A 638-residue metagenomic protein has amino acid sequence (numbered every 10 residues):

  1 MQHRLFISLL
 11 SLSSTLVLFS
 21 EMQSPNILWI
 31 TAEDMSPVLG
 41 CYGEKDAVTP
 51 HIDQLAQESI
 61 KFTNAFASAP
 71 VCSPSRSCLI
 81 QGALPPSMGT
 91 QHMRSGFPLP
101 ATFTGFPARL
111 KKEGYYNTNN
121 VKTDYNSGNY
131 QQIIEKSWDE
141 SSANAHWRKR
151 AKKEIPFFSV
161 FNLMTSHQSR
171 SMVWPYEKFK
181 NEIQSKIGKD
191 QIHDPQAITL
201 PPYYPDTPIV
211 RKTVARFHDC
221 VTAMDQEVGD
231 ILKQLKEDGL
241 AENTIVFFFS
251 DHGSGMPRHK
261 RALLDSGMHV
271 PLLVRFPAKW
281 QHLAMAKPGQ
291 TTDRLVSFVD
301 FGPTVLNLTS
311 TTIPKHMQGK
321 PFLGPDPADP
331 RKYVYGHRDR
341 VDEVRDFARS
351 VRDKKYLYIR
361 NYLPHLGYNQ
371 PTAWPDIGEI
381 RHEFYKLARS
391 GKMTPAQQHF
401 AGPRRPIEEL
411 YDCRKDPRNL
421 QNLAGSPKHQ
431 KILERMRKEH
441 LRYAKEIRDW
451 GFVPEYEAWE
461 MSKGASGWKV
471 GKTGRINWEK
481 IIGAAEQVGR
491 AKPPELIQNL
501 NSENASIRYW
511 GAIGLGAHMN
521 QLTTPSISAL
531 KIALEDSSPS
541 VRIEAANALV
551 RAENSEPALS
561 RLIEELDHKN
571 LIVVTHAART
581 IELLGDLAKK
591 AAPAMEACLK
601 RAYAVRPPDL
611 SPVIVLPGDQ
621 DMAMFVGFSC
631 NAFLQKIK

Functional and structural regions predicted by a protein language model:
Q2, F19-G402, P417-K438: Formylglycine-dependent sulfatase
I7-V17: Bacterial N-terminal signal peptides
Y42, D238, E242, T312-K315 (+6 more regions): Short, polar/charged, Gly/Pro-enriched helix-capping and turn/loop motifs at alpha-helix termini and inter-helix linkers
K260-A262, E535, G618-Q620: Solvent-exposed loop and edge beta-strand segments that line ligand/cofactor-binding and catalytic clefts
P403, I407, R414-G471: Long, contiguous interaction/recruitment modules in multidomain scaffold/adaptor proteins
G474-R490, S506-L522, I532, S540-S555 (+2 more regions): Structural detector for internal amphipathic alpha-helices that build alpha-solenoid repeat scaffolds
G489-N501, Q521-E535, S555-D567, L587-K600: Amphipathic alpha-helical scaffolding segments comprising HEAT/armadillo-like alpha-solenoid repeats
A602, R606-P607: Helix-loop junctions that connect tandem helical modules in alpha-solenoid scaffolds
